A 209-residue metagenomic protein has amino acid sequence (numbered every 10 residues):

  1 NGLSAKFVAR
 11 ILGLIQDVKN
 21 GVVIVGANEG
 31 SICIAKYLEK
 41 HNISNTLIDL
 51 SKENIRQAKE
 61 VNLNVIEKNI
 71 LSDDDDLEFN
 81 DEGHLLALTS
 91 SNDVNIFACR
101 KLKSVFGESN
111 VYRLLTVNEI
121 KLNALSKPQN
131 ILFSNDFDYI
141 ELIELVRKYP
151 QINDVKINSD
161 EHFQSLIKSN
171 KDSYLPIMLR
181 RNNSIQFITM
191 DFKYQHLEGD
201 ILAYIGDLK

Functional and structural regions predicted by a protein language model:
N1-K209: Cytosolic regulatory regions of ion transport systems
